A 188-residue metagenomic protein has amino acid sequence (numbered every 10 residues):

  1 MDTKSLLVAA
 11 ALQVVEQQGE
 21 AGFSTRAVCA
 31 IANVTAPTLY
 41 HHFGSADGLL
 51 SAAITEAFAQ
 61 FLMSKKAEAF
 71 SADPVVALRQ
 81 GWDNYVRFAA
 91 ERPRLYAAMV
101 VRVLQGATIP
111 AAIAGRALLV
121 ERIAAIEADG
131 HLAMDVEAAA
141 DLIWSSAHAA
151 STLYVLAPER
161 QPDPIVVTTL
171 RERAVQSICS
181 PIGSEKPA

Functional and structural regions predicted by a protein language model:
T3-L6, A10, V14-G48, A52: Helix-turn-helix
V14, S64, F88, R122: Short alpha-helical functional segments enriched in proximate histidine and acidic residues
V15, L49-A57, M99, T108 (+1 more regions): Alpha-helical DNA-contacting segments of helix-turn-helix folds
A53, A57, F61, K65 (+4 more regions): Hydrophobic recognition helices of helix-based DNA-binding modules
K66-R94, A139, I143: Hydrophobic alpha-helical connector segments
L95-A98, L104: Hydrophobic, amphipathic alpha-helical faces that serve as interaction scaffolds
V101, T108-I109, I113-R116, I126-Q176 (+1 more regions): Hydrophobic/aromatic-rich alpha-helical bundle segments in the mid-to-C-terminal region
